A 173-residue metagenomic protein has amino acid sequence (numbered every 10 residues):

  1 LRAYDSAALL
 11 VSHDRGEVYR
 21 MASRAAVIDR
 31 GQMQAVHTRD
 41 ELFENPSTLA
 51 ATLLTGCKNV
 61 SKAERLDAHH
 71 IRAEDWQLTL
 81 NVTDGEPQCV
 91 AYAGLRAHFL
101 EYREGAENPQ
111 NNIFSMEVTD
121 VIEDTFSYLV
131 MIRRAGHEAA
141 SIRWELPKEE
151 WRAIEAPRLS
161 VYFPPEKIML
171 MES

Functional and structural regions predicted by a protein language model:
L1-R2: Conserved ATPase "switch" residues in P-loop NTPase domains
D5-V11: Conserved H-loop
V18-R20: A short, surface-exposed alpha-helical micro-motif characterized by mixed small hydrophobic and charged/polar residues
R24, V36: Short, glycine/charged-rich "phosphate-handling" switch motifs in NTP-dependent and phosphotransfer domains
R30-G31: Conserved ABC ATPase "signature" C-loop
T38, A50, E64, S115-E117: Residues located in well-ordered beta-strands
D40-E44, T52: Short acidic-hydrophobic catalytic motif
K58-V60, H69-S173: Non-catalytic connector elements of ABC transporters
